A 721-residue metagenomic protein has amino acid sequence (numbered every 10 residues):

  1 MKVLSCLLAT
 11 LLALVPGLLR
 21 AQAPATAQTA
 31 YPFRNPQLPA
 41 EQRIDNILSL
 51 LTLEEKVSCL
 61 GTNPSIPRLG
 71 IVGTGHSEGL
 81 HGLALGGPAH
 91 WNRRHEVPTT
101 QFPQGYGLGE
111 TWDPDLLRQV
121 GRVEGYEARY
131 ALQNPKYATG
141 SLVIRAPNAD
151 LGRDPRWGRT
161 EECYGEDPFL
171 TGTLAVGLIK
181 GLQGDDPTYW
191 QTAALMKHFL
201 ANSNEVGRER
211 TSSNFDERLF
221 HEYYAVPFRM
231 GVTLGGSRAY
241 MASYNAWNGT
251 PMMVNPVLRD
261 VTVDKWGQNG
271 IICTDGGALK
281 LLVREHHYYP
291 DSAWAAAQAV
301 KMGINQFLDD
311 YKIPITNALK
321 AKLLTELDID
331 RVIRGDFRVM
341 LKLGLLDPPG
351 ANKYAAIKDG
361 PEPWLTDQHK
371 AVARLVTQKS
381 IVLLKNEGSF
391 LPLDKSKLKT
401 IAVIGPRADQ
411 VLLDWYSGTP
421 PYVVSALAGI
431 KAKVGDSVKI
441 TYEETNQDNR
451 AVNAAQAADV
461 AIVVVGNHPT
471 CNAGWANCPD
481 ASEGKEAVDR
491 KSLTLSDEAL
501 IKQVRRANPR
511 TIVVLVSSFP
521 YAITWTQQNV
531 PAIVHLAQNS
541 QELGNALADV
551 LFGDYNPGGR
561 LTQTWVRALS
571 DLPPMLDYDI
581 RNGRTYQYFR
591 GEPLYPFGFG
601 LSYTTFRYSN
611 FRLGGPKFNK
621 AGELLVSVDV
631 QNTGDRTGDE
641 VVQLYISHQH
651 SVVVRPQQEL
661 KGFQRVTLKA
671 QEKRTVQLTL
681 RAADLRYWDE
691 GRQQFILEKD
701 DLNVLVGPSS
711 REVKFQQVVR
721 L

Functional and structural regions predicted by a protein language model:
S5-G17: Bacterial N-terminal signal peptides
G17, Q22-W688, Q694-R711: Glycoside hydrolase catalytic-domain context in secreted enzymes
E712-L721: Short beta-strand elements
